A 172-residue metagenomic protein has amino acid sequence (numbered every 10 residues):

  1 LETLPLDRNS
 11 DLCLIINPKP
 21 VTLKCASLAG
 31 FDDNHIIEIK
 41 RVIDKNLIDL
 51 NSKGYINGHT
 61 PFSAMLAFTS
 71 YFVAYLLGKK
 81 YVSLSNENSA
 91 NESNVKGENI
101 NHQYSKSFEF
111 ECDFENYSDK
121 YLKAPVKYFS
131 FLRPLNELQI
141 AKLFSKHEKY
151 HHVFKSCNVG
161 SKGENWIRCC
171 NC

Functional and structural regions predicted by a protein language model:
L1-C172: Nucleotide-activated chemistry modules centered on ATP-dependent adenylation/adenylyltransferase
